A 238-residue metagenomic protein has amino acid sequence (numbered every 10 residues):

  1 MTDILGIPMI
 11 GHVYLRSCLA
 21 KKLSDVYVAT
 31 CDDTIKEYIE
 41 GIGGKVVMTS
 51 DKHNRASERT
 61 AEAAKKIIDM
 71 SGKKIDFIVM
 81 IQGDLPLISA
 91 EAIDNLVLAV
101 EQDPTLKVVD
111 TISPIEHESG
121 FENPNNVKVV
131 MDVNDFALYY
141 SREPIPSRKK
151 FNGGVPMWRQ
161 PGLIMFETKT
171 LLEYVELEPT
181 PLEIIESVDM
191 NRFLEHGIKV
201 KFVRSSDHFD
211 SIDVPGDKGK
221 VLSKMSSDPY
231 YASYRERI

Functional and structural regions predicted by a protein language model:
M1-T30: N-terminal glycine-rich phosphate-binding loop and ensuing alpha1 helix
L23, K73-I75, D103-L106, I198: Short, high-confidence coil segments that cap the C-terminus of an alpha-helix and link into the following beta-strand
V26-V28, I78, V108-V109, A137 (+1 more regions): Hydrophobic/aromatic residues located in beta-strands of well-ordered beta-sheets within soluble catalytic
T30-C31, G83, I88, F166 (+2 more regions): A conserved hydrophobic position in a structured secondary element of the catalytic/binding core that shapes
D33-L98: Short phosphate-binding loop-to-helix
I88-E178: Conserved core of the sugar-phosphate nucleotidyltransferase
G154-I238: Conserved alpha/beta core of the MobA/IspD/sugar-nucleotide pyrophosphorylase nucleotidyltransferase superfamily
